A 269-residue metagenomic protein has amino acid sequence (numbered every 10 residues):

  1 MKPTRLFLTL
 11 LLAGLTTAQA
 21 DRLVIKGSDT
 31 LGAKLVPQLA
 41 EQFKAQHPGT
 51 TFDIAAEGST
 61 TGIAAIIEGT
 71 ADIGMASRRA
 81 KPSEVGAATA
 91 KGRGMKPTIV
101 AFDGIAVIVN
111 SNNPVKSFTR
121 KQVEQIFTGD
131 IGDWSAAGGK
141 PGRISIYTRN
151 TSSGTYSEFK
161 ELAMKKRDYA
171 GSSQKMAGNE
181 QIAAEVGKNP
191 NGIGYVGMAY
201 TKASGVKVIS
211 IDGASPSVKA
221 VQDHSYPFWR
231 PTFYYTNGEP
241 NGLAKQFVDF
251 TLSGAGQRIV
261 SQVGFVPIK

Functional and structural regions predicted by a protein language model:
M1-F7: Bacterial N-terminal signal peptides that target proteins for export
L8-L11, G32: A periodicity- and composition-biased signal for non-globular, repetitive helical segments
L10-Q19: Hydrophobic h-region of N-terminal signal peptides that target proteins for export in Gram-negative bacteria
A20-K269: Exported/periplasmic ABC-transporter solute-binding proteins
